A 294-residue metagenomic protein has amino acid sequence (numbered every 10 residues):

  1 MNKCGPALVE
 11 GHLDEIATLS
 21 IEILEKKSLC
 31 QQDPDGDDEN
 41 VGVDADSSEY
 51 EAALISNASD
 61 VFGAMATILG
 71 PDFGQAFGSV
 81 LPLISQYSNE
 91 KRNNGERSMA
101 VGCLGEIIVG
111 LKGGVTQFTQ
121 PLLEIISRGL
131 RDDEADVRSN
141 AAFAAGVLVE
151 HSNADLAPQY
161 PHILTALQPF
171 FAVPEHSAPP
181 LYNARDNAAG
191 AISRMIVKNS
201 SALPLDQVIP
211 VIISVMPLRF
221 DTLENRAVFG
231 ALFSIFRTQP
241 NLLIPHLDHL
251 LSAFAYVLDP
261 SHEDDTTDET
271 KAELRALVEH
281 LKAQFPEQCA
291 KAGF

Functional and structural regions predicted by a protein language model:
M1-F294: Karyopherin-beta/Importin-beta family HEAT-repeat alpha-solenoid scaffold
